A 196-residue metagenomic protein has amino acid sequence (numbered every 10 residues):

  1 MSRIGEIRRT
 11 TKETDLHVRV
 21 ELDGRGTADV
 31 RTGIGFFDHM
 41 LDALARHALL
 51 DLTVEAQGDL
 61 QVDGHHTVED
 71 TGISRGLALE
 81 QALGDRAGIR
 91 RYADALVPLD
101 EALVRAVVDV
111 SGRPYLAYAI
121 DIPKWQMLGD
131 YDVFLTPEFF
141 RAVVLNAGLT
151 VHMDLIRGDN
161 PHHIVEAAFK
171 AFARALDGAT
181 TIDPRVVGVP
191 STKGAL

Functional and structural regions predicted by a protein language model:
M1-L196: Structural preference for solvent-exposed beta-strand-turn elements and adjacent flexible terminal/loop segments within
